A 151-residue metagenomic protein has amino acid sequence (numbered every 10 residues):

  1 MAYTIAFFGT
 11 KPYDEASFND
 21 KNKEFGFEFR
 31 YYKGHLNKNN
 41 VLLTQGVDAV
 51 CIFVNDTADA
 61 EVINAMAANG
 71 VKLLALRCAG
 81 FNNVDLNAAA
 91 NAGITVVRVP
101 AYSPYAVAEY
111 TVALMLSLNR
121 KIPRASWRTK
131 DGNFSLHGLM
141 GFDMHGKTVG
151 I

Functional and structural regions predicted by a protein language model:
M1-A2, H145: Immediate post-signal peptide segment of exported/extracytoplasmic ligand-binding proteins
A2-T95: An N-terminal-biased, well-structured beta-alpha scaffold segment characteristic of Rossmann-like dinucleotide-binding
N64-A67, M144-I151: Short, intrinsically disordered, charge-balanced linker/junction segments flanking boundaries in proteins
A79-F81, N133, I151: Gly/Ser/Thr-rich helix-start
A92-I94, P100-T148: Phosphate-binding beta-alpha-beta segment of Rossmann-like dinucleotide-binding domains, i.e., the NAD(P)
